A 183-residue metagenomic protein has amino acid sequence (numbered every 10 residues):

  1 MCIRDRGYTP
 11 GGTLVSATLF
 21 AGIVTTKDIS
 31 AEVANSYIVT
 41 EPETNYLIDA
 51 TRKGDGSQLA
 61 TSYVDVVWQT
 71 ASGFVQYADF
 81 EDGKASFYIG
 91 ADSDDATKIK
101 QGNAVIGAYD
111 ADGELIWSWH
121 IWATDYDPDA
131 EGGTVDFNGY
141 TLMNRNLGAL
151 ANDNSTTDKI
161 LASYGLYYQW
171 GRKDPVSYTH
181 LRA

Functional and structural regions predicted by a protein language model:
M1-D5, T179-A183: Conserved small/polar residues in nucleotide/adenosyl-binding loops
R4-P10, A104-A108: Append "Rare intracellular matches occur via the same short Y/T/C beta-strand/loop motifs
Y8-S16, D112-W117: Short, exposed coil/turn segments at beta-strand boundaries within extracellular/luminal domains
F20-R182: Short, compositionally biased
